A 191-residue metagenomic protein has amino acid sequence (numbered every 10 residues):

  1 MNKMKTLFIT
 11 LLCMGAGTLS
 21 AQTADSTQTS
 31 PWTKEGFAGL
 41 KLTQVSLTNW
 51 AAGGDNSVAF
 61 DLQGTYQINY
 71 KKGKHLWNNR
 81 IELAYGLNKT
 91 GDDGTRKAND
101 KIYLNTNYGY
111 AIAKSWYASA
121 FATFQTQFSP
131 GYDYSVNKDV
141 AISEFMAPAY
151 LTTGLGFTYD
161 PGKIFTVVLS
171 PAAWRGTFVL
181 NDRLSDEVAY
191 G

Functional and structural regions predicted by a protein language model:
M1-S26: Bacterial Sec-dependent N-terminal signal peptides
Q28-Q44, H75-W77: Transmembrane beta-strand segments of Gram-negative outer membrane beta-barrel proteins
G36, L40-L42, L62-Y70, L104-Y110 (+2 more regions): Residues on the lipid-exposed face of transmembrane beta-strands in outer-membrane beta-barrel proteins
L40-S46, K72-K74, L83-K89, F124-P130 (+2 more regions): Transmembrane beta-strands of outer-membrane beta-barrel pores
N49-G54, K89-G94, N137-S143, A189-G191: Extracellular loop and loop/strand-boundary signature of outer-membrane beta-barrel proteins
N56-L62, A98-I102, A147-L151: Residues that define the transmembrane beta-barrel architecture of outer-membrane proteins
K74-W77, S115-A118, I164-V167: Repeated loop/turn-to-beta-strand initiation elements of outer-membrane beta-barrel proteins
S170, W174-G191: Outer-membrane beta-barrel transmembrane domain signature
